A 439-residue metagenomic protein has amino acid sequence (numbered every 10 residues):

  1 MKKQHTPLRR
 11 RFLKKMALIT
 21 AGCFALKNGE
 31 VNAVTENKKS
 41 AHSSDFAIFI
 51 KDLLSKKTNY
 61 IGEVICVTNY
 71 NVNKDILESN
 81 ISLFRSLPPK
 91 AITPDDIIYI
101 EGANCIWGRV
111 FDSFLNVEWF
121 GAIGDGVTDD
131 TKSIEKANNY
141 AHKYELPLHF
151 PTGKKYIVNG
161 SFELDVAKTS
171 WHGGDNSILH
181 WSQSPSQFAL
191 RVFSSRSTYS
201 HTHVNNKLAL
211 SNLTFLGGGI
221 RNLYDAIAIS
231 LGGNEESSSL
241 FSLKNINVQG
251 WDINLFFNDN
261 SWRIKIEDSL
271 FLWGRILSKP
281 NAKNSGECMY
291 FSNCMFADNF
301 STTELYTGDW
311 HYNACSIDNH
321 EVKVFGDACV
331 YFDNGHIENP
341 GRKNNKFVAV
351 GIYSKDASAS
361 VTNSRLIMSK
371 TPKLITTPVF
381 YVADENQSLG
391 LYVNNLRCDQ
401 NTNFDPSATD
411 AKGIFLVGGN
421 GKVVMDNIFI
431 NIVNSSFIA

Functional and structural regions predicted by a protein language model:
K2-T20: N-terminal secretory signal peptides and thylakoid transit peptides that target proteins across membranes
S40-Y60, W119-F150: Acidic Gly/Asp/Thr-rich repetitive segments characteristic of extracellular carbohydrate-active and adhesion proteins
D45-K51, V67-S82, H142-S170, G174-S186 (+1 more regions): N-terminal extracellular ligand-recognition/capping segment immediately after the signal peptide
V64-F114: Short, surface-exposed terminal/edge motifs of secreted or surface/virion proteins that either
V110-S133, T169-D225: Right-handed parallel beta-helix/beta-spiral solenoid domain characteristic of secreted/periplasmic
L146, N159-S161, D175, W181-Q187 (+9 more regions): Short glycine/acidic-rich loop motifs that flank beta-strands on beta-rich extracellular proteins
S170-G174, N205-L210, L240-K244, R263-E267 (+7 more regions): All-beta strand scaffolds that present successive hydrophobic residues in beta-strands
H203-N205, S211-M295: Right-handed parallel beta-helix
